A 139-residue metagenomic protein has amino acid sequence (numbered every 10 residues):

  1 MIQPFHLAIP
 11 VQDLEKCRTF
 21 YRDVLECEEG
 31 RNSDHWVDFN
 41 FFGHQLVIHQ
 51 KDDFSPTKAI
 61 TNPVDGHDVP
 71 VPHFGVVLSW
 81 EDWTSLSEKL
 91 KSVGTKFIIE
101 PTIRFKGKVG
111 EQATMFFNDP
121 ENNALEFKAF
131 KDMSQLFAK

Functional and structural regions predicted by a protein language model:
M1-Q3, E28-W80, S85-N118, F130-K139: Vicinal oxygen chelate
E15-C17, E26-G30: N-terminal first-folded block
C17-R22, L90, N122: Conserved active-site tyrosine of GNAT-family acetyltransferases
A124-F127: Short glycine-/small-residue motifs
